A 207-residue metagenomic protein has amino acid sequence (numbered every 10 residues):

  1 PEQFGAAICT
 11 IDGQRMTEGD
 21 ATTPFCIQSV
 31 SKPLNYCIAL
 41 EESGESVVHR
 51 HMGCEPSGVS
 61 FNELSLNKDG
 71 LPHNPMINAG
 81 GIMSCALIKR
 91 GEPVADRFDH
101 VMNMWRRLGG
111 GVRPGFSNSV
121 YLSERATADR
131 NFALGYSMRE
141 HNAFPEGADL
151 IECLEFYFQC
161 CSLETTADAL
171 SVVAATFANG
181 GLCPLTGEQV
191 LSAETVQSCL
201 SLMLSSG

Functional and structural regions predicted by a protein language model:
P1-E18: A short, well-structured edge-of-sheet supersecondary motif
G13, C26-H49, V173: Active-site SXXK
T22-P24: A short acidic/small-residue loop/turn micro-motif
P33, E164-L182: Active-site-proximal alpha-helical segments within enzyme catalytic domains
A39-C160: Active-site-adjacent helix/loop patches that line small-molecule binding or acyl-intermediate pockets
V47-H49, C183-T186: Acidic/polar loop patches that form or flank catalytic/metal-binding clefts of enzymes that bind anionic ligands
C153-Y157, C161, T165, G180 (+1 more regions): Cytosolic covalent-transfer regions centered on His/Cys nucleophiles that carry phosphoryl or persulfide groups
P184-G207: Conserved SxxK-family serine transpeptidase/carboxypeptidase catalytic domain of penicillin-binding proteins
